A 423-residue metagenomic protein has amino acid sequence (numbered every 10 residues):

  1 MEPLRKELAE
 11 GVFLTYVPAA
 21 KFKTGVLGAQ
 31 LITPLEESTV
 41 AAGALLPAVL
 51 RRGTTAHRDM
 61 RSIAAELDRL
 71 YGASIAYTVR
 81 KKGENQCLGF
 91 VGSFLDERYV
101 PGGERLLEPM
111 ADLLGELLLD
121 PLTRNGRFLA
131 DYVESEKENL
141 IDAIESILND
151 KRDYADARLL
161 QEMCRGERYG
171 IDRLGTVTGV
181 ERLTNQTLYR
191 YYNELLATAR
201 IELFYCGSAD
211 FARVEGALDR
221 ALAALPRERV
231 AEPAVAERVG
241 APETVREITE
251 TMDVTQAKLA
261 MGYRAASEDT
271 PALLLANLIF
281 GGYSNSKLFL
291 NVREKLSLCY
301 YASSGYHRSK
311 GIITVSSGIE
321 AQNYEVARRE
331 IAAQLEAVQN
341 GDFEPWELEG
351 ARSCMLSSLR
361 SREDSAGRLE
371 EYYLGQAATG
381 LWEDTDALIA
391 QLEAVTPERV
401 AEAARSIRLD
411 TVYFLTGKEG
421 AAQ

Functional and structural regions predicted by a protein language model:
M1-A73, T176, Y189-E294, A332 (+1 more regions): His/Glu-rich zincin catalytic helix
T15-V17, K23-G43, M60-E116, R152-G175 (+4 more regions): M16 family metallopeptidases and their MPP-like homologs
V49-G53, R98-G103, N125-R127, E145 (+3 more regions): Second-shell loop/turn segments in exported
A64, A111, K137, N185 (+8 more regions): Extracytoplasmic/secreted envelope proteins and their assembly/folding machinery, especially bacterial periplasmic
A64, D120-I144, V230-G240, A333 (+1 more regions): Acidic/histidine-enriched alpha-helical segments
G92, V100, E104-N149: Hydrophobic alpha-helical hairpins/lids featuring a short glycine-rich hinge
D142-S146, E243-Q256, L356-A366: Short, low-order "capping/linker" segments at domain edges
R182-R190: Active-site glycine-rich loop that binds ribose-phosphate moieties when present
